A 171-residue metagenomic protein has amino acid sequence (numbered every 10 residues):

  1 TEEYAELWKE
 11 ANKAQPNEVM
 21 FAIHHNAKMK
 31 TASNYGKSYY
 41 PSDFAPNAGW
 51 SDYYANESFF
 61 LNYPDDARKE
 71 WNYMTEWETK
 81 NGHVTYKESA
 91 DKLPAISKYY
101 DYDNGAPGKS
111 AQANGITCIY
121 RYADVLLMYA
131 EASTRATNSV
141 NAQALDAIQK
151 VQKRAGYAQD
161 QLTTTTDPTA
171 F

Functional and structural regions predicted by a protein language model:
T1-S33, A67-F171: Acidic/polar-rich alpha-helix caps and helix-coil junctions
A22, A45-W77: Active-site core of glycosidic bond-cleaving carbohydrate-active enzymes
M29-Y54: Acidic-aromatic pocket-rim loops
